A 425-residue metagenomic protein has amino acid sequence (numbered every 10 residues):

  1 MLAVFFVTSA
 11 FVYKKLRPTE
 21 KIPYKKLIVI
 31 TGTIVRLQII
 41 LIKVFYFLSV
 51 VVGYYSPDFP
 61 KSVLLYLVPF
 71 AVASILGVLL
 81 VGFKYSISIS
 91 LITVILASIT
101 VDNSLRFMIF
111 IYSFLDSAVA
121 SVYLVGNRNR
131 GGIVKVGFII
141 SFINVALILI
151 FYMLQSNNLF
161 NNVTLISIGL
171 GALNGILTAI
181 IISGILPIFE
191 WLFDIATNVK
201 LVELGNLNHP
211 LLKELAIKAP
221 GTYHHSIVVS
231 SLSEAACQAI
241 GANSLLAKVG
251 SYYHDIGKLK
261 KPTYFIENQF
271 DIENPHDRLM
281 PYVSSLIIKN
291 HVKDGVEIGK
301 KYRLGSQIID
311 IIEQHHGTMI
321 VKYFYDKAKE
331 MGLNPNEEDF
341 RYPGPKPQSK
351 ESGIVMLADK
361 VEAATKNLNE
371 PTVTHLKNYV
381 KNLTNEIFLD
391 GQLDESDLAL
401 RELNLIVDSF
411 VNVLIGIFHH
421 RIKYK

Functional and structural regions predicted by a protein language model:
M1-F11, P371, T384: Extended, domain-scale alpha-helical bundle/helix-rich regions
F6-I30: Juxtamembrane interface at the cytosolic side of transmembrane helices
L16, T33-K213, P220: Generic detector of multi-pass transmembrane helix bundles and their immediately adjacent loops in polytopic membrane
T100, V119, Y123-N127, I139 (+17 more regions): Hydrophobic alpha-helix feature that most strongly marks membrane-spanning transmembrane helices and their immediate
N158-L246, D277-Y282, L286, P343 (+3 more regions): Long, compositionally biased intrinsically disordered regions
P210-P371, E386, D390: Divalent metal-dependent catalytic cores for phosphoryl transfer on phosphate-bearing substrates
